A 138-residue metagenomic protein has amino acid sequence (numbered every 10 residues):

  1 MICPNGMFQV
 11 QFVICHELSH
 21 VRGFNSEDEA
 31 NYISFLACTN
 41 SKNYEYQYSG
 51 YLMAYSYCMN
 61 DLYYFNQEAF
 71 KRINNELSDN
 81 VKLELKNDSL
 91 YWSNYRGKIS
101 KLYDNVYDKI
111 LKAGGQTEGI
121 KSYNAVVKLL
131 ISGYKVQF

Functional and structural regions predicted by a protein language model:
M1-I14: Active-site scaffold of zinc-dependent metalloenzymes
N5, R22, A37-K42, M59-N66 (+3 more regions): Sec/Tat-exported extracytoplasmic proteins
V10, S26-E29, Y51, Y55 (+1 more regions): Stable alpha-helical elements in mature extracytoplasmic
F12-F24, D28-N31, F35: Active-site recognition of the HExxH zinc-binding catalytic motif
V13, S41-Y44, S49-Y57, A125-F138: Amphipathic, soluble alpha/beta structural segments
N31-L83: Active-site/pore-lining binding-face segments in mid-to-C-terminal subdomains
N80-F138: Pan-zinc metallopeptidase signature
